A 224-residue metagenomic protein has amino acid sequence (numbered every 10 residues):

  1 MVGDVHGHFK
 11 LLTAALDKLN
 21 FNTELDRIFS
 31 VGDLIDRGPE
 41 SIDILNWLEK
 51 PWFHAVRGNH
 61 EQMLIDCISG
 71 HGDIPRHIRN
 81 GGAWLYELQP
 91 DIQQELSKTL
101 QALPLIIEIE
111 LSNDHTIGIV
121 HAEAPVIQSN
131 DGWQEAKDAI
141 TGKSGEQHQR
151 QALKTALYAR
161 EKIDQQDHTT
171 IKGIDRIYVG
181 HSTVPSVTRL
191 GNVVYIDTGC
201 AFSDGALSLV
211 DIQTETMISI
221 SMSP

Functional and structural regions predicted by a protein language model:
M1-I44: N-terminal active-site segment of His-dependent metallophosphoesterases
D4, D33, L48, G58-N59 (+6 more regions): Divalent metal-coordination and catalytic microenvironments
H6-K10, D36-P39, Q62-I65, P125-I127 (+2 more regions): Active-site environment of divalent metal-dependent phosphoester hydrolases
E24, E49-H54, L105, G173 (+1 more regions): Short glycine/proline-enriched coil/turn segments at helix->beta-strand junctions
R27-G32, H54-A55, I117, I177 (+1 more regions): Hydrophobic "anchor" residues on beta-strands that sit immediately upstream of conserved functional sites
S41-I109, N113-I117, T141-R150: Active-site neighborhood of divalent metal-dependent phosphoester bond hydrolases
I92-V120, P125, N130-S182: His/acidic metal-ligating clusters that form di-metal
E161-I220: Conserved beta-sheet core of the metallophosphoesterase superfamily
